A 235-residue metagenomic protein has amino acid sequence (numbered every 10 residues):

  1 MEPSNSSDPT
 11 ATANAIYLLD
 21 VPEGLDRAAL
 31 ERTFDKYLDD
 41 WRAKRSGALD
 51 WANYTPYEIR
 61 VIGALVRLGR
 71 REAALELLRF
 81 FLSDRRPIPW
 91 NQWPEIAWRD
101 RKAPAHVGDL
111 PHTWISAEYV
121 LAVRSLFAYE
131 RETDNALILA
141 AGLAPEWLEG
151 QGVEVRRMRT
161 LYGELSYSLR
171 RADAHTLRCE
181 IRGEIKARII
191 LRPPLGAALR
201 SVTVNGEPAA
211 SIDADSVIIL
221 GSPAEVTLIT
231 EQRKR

Functional and structural regions predicted by a protein language model:
M1-E132: Active-site core of glycosidic bond-cleaving carbohydrate-active enzymes
E72-R235: Non-catalytic C-terminal accessory modules of carbohydrate-active enzymes
